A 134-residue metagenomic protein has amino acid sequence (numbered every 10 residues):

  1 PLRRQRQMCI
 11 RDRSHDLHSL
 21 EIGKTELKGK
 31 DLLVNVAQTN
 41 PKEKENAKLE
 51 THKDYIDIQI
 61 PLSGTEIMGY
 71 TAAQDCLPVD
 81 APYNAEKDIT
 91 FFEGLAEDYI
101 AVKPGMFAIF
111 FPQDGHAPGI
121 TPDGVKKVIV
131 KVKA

Functional and structural regions predicted by a protein language model:
P1-I10: Single conserved hydrophobic/aromatic residue that forms the stacking wall/gate of nucleotide- or nucleobase-binding
R11-L32: N-terminal structural module
V34-H52, L62-C76: Conserved short histidine dyad/triad with adjacent acidic residue
D54-E66, A72-Q74, P82-F92, K131-V132: Short, conserved beta-strand element in jelly-roll/cupin
I100-G115: Conserved metal-binding segment of the jelly-roll/cupin
F107-I109, D123-A134: A short hydrophobic beta-strand segment most commonly corresponding to one strand of the jelly-roll/cupin
